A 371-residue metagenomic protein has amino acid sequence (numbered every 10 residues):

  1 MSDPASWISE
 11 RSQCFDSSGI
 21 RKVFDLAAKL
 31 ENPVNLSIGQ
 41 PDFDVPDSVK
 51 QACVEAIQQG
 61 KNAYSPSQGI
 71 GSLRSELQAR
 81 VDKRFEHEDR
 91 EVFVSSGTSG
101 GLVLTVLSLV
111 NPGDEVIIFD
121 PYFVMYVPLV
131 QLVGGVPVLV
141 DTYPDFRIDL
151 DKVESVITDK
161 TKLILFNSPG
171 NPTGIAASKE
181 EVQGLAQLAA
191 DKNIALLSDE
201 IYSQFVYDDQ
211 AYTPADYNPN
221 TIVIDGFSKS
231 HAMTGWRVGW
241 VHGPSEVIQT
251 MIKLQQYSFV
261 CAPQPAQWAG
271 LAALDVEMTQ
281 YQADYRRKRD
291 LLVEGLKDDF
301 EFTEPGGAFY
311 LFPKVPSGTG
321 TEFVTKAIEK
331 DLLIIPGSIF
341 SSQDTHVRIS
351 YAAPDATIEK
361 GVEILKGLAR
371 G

Functional and structural regions predicted by a protein language model:
M1-E10, C14-F15, L26-L30, V34 (+3 more regions): PLP-dependent class I/II
V34-D42, E55-S75: A glycine-/small-polar-enriched, mobile loop at the entrance of the PLP active site in fold-type I
G60, K83-E86: Glycine-centered secondary-structure boundary/capping sites
S75-V81: Short, well-ordered amphipathic alpha-helices
